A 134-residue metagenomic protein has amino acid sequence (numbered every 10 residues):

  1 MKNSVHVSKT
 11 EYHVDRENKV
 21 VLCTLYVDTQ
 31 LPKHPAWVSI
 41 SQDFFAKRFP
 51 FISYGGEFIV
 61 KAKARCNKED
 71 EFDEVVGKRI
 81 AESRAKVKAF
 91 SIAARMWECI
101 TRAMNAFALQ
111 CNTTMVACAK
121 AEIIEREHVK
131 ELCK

Functional and structural regions predicted by a protein language model:
M1-K134: Catalytic phosphate/metal-binding cores of nucleic-acid and nucleotide-processing enzymes, i.e., regions that mediate
